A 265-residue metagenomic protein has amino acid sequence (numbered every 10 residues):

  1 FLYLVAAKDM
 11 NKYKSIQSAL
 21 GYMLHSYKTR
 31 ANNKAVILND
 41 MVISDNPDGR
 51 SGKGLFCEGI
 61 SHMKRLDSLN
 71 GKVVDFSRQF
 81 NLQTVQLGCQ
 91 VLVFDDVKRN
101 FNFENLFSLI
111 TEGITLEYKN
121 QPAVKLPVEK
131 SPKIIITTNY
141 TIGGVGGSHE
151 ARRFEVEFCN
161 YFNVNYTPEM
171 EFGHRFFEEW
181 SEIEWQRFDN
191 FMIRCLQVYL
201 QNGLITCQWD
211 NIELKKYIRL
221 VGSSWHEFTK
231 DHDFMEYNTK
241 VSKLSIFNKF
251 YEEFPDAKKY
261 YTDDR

Functional and structural regions predicted by a protein language model:
F1-G88, F154-V156, D189-I193, Q197 (+3 more regions): P-loop NTPase catalytic core of nucleic-acid-dependent motor ATPases
L24, D40-V42, D96-K98, I110 (+2 more regions): Short, flexible loop/turn elements at secondary-structure junctions
N39-S51, L55, Q201-R265: DNA transaction DNA-binding modules
I60, K64, L109-G113, F250: Hydrophobic aliphatic residues
K64-L66, N70-L82, N100-F103, K119-V124 (+4 more regions): Positively charged interface segments
G88-V91, T115-L116, K130-I134: Loop/turn-to-beta-strand initiation segments
C89-E112, L126, G143-H149: Conserved AAA+/SF3 P-loop NTPase catalytic/coupling segment centered on the Walker-B
S181-R187, F191: Conserved catalytic alpha/beta cores of large enzymes that bind or transform nucleotide phosphates and polynucleotides
